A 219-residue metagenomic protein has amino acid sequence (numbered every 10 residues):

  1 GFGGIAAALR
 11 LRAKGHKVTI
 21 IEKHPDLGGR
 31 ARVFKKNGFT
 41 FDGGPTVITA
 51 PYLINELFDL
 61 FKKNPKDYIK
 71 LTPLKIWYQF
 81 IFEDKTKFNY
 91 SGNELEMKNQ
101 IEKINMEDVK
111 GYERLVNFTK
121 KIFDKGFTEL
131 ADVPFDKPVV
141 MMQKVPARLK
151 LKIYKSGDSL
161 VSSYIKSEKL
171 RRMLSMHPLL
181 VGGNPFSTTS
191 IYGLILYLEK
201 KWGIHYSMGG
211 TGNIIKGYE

Functional and structural regions predicted by a protein language model:
G1-K121: N-terminal glycine-rich phosphate/pyrophosphate-binding loop and immediately adjacent elements
K36-T40, L180-G182, W202-H205: A short glycine/serine-rich beta->alpha loop
P45, F186, H205-G209: Alpha-helix capping and helix-loop boundary segments enriched in small/acidic/polar residues
I69, L149-K150, H205: Short Gly/Pro-enriched turn/cap motifs at secondary-structure boundaries
E83-T188: Rossmann-like flavin
S187-I195: Active-site-proximal loop/short-helix segments that contain or immediately flank catalytic acid/base residue(s)
L194-E219: Helical element adjacent to the flavin cofactor pocket in flavoenzyme catalytic cores
